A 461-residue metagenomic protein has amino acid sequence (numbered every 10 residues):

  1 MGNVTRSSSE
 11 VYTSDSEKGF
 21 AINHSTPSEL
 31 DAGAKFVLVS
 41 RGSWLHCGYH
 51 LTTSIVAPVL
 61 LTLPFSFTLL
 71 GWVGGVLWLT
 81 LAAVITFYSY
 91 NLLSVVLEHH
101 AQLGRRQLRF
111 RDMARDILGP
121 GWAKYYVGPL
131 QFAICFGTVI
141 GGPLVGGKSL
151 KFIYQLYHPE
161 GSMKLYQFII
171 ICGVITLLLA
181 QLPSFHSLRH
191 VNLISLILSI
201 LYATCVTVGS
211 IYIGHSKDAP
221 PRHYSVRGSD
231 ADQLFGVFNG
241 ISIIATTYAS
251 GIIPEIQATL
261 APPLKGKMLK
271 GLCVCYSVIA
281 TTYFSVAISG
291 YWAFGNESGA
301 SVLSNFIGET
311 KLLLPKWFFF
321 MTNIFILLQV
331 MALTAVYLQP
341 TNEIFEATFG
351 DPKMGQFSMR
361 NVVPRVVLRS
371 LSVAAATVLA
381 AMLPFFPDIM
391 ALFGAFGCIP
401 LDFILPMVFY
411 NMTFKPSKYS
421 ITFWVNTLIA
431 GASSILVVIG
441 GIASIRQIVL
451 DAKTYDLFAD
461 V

Functional and structural regions predicted by a protein language model:
M1-S40, H46, H50, R105-L108 (+4 more regions): Intrinsically disordered, low-complexity terminal tails enriched in acidic/polar residues
V39-S40, L45, V95-Q131, I140-I169 (+4 more regions): Membrane-interfacial loop- and helix-cap regions that link adjacent transmembrane helices in polytopic membrane proteins
W44-L61, G173, I243-A249, S434-L436: The first (N-terminal) embedded transmembrane alpha-helix
P58, A83-V95, C172-Q181, P406: Central hydrophobic cores of alpha-helical transmembrane segments in multi-pass inner-membrane proteins across all
L63-G71, F185-H186, D388: Short, hydrophobic transmembrane alpha-helix segments
S66, L178-Q181, V378-P384: Hydrophobic alpha-helical transmembrane segments
S66-H99, L103-Q107: Extracellular loop-to-transmembrane helix junctions
